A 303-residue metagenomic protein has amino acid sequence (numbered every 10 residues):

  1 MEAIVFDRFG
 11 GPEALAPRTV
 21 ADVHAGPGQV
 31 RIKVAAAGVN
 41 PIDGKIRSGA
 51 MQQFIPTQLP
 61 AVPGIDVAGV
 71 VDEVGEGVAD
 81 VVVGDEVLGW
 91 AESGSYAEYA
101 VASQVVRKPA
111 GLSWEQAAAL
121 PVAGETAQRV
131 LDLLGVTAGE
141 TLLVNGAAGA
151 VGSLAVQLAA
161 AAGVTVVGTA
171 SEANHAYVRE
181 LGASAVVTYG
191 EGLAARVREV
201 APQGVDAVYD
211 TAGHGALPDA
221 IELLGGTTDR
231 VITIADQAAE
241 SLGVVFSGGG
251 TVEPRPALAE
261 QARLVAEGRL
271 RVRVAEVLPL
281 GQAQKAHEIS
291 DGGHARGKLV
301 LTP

Functional and structural regions predicted by a protein language model:
G11-A14, T19-A68: N-terminal glycine-rich beta->alpha transition that marks the start or flank of a dinucleotide-binding site
A68-A91: A glycine-/small-residue-rich N-terminal strand-loop-strand element that serves as the cofactor-binding glycine loop
V82, A110-S113, G135-T141: Short helix-loop-beta connector
L120, G124-E191: Mid-domain Rossmann-like dinucleotide-binding core that forms the NAD(H)/NADP(H) cofactor-binding site
G192-Q203: Short amphipathic alpha-helix with an adjacent loop that forms part of the alpha/beta core around
T211-R273, L280, P303: Glycine-rich phosphate-binding loop and adjacent beta-alpha segment of Rossmann(oid) nucleotide-cofactor-binding
R269-R273, H287-P303: C-terminal capping/lid region of NAD(P)-dependent oxidoreductase domains
